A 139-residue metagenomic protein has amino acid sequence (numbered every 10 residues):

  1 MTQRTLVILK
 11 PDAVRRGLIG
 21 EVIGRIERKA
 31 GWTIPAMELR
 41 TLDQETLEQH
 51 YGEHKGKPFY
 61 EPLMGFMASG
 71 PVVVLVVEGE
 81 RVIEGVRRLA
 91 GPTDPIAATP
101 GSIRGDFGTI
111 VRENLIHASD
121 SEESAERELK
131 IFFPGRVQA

Functional and structural regions predicted by a protein language model:
M1-A139: Non-catalytic terminal and connector segments of soluble metabolic enzymes
